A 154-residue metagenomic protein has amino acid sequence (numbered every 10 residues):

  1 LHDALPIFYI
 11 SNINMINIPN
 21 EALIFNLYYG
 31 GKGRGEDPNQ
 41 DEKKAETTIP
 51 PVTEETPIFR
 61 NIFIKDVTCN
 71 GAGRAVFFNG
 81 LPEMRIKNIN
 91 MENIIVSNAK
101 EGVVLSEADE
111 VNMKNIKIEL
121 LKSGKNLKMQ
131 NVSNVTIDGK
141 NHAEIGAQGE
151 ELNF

Functional and structural regions predicted by a protein language model:
H2-L5: Short, small-residue-biased leader/transition segments that mark boundaries at the very start of proteins
F8-I10, F59-I64, I86-M91, V111-N115 (+2 more regions): All-beta strand scaffolds that present successive hydrophobic residues in beta-strands
N12-I18, F25-G33, P38-E42, P82-M84 (+2 more regions): Active/binding-pocket-proximal capping segment
I16-I24, A72-F77, S97-V104, L121-K128 (+1 more regions): Short glycine/acidic-rich loop motifs that flank beta-strands on beta-rich extracellular proteins
E36-I58: Surface-exposed acidic, glycine/proline-enriched linker/cap segments that occur as 15-30-residue helix-coil
P51-T53, I58, F63, V76-P82: Accessory end-domains appended to solenoid repeat scaffolds used in host defense
T53-E54, K65, E107, K114 (+2 more regions): A composition-driven surface/loop motif
N79-A99: C-terminal/domain-terminus segments
